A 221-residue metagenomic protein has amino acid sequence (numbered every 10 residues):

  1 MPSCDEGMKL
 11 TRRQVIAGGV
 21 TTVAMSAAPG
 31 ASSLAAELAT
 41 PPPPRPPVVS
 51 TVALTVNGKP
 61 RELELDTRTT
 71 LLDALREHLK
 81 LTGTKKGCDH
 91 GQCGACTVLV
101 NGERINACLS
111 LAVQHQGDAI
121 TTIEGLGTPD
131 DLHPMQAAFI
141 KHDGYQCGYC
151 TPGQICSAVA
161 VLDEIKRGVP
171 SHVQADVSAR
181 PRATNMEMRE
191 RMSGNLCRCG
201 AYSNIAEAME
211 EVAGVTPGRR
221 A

Functional and structural regions predicted by a protein language model:
P2-A221: Signature of N-terminal electron-transfer/Fe-S-associated modules in redox systems
